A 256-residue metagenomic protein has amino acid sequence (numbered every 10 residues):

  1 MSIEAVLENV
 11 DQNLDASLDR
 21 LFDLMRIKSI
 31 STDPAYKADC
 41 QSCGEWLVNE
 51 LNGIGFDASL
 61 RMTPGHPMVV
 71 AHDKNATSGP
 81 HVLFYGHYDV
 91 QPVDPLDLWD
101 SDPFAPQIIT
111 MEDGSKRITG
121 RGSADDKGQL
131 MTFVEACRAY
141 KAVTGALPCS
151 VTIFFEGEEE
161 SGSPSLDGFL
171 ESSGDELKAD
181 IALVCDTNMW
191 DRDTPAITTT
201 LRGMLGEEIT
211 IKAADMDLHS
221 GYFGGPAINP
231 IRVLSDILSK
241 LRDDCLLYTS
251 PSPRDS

Functional and structural regions predicted by a protein language model:
S2-L96: N-terminal helical capping/dimerization or prosegment-like subdomains of hydrolases acting on amide or phosphate bonds
D15, R26, A142-G145, G174-D175 (+2 more regions): Generic secondary-structure signature for well-ordered alpha-helical cores
H72, H87, E208-K212, K240: Residue-level recognition of well-ordered beta-strand positions that form the cores of beta-sheet-rich folds across
G79-T152: Active-site metal-coordination/substrate-binding segment of hydrolases, especially metallo-dependent peptidases
G145-N229: Histidine/acidic-residue-rich, glycine-tolerant segments that coordinate divalent metal ions
G224-C245: A short core secondary-structure module
Y248-S256: Single conserved hydrophobic/aromatic residue that forms the stacking wall/gate of nucleotide- or nucleobase-binding
